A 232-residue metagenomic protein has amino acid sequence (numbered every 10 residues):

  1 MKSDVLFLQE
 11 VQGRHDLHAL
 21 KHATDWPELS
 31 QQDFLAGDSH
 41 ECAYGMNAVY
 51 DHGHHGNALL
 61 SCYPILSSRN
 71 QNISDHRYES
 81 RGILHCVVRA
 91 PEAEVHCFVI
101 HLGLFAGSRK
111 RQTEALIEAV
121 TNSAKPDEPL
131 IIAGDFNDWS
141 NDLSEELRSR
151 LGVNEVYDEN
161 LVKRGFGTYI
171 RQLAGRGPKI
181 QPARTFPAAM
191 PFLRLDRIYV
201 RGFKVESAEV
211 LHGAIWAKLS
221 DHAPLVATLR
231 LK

Functional and structural regions predicted by a protein language model:
M1-V5, L17, P27, G37-K232: Active-site regions of metal-assisted phosphoester/phosphodiester hydrolases, unifying DNase/endonuclease modules
Q9-H22: Active-site neighborhood of divalent metal-dependent phosphoester/pyrophosphate hydrolases
K21-L29: A charged helix-plus-loop insertion that forms the helical arch/lid used to bind and gate nucleic-acid substrates
F34: Catalytic-core regions built around general acid/base machinery
